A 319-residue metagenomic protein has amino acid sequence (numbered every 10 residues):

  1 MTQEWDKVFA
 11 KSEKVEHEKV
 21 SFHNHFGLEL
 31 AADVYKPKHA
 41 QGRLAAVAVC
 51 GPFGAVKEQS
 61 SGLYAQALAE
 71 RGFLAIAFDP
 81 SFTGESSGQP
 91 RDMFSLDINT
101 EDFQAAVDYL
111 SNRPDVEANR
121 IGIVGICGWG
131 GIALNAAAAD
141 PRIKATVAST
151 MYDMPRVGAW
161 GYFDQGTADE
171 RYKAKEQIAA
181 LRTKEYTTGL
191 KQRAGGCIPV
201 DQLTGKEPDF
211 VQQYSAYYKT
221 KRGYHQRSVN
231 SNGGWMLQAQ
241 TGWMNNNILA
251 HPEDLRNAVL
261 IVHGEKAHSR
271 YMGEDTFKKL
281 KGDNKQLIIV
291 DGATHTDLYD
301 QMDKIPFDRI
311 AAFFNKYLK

Functional and structural regions predicted by a protein language model:
T2-G42: N-terminal cap/lid segment of alpha/beta-hydrolase-fold proteins
R43-P52: Short beta-strand element of the alpha/beta-hydrolase
G54-Q66, P80: The serine-hydrolase catalytic nucleophile loop
A67-S87: Conserved alpha/beta-hydrolase
M93-P114: Alpha/beta-hydrolase active-site loop
L134-K219: Alpha/beta-hydrolase-fold enzymes
L255, I261-H263: Short beta-strand/loop motif that positions the catalytic acidic residue of the alpha/beta-hydrolase fold
A293-K304: Catalytic histidine-centered segment of alpha/beta-hydrolase-like enzymes
